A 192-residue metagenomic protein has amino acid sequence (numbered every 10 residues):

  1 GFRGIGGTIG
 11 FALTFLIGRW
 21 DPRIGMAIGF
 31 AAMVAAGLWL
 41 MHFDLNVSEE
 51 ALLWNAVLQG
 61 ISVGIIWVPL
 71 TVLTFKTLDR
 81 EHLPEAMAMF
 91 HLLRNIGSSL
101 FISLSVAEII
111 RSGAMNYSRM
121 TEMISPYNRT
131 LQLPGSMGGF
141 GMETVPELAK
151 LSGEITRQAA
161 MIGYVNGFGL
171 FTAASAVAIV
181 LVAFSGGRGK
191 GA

Functional and structural regions predicted by a protein language model:
G1-H82, G191-A192: Transmembrane core module of solute transporters
H82-M89: Cytoplasmic loop-to-transmembrane helix junctions
M89, R94-G187: Hydrophobic transmembrane architecture of multi-pass small-molecule transporters
